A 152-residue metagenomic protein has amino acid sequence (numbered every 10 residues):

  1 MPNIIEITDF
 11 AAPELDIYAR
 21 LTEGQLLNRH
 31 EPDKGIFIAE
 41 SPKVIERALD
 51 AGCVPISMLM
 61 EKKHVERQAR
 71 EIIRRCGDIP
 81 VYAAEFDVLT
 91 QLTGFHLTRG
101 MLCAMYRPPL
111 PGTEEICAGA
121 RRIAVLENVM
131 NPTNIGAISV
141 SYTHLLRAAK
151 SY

Functional and structural regions predicted by a protein language model:
M1-E61: Boundary-proximal intrinsically disordered activation/regulatory segments immediately upstream of a helical core
P32-I38, I123-T133: Short, glycine-rich nucleotide/cofactor-binding loops
R67-D78: Short, aromatic/basic amphipathic alpha-helical patches
I79-A83: A glycine-rich helix N-cap at a beta->alpha junction
T90: Glycine/small-residue-rich loop that forms an oxyanion/phosphate-binding "nest" at active or ligand-binding sites
H96-A120: Acidic/glycine-rich phosphate/pyrophosphate-binding loops and surrounding catalytic core that coordinate Mg2+
P132-S141: The conserved cystathionine-beta-synthase
T143-H144, A148: Conserved small/polar residues in nucleotide/adenosyl-binding loops
